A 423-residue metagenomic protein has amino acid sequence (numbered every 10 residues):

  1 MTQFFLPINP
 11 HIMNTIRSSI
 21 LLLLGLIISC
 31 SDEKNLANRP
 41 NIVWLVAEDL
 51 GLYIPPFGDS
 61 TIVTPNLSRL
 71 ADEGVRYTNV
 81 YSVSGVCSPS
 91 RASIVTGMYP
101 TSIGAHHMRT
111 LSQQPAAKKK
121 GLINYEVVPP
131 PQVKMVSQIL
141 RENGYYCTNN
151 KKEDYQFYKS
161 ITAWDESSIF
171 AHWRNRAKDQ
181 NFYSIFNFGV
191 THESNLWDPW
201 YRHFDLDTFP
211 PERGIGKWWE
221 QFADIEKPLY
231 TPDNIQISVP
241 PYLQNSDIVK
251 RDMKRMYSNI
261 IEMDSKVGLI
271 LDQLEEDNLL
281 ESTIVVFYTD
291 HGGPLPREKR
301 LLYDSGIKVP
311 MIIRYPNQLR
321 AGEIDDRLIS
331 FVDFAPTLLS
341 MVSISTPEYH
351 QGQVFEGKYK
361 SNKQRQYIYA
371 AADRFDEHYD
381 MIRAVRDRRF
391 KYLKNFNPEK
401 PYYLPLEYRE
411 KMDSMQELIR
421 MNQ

Functional and structural regions predicted by a protein language model:
Q3, N14-L22: Sec-dependent signal peptide recognition, specifically the positively charged N-region followed immediately by
I28-S29: C-terminal motif of bacterial Sec signal peptides marking the signal peptidase cleavage site
L36-A37, L52-I62, M108, Y155 (+3 more regions): Active-site-proximal cap/lid insertion segments
N38-V43, E73-T78, R141-C147, K178-Y183 (+3 more regions): Loop/turn elements at helix/coil->beta-strand transitions in domains of secreted/extracellular proteins
W44-A47, G51-P131, I139, Y145: Active-site segment of extracytoplasmic enzymes that catalyze sulfate/phosphate-ester chemistry
P65, I94, K152, F157-T162 (+2 more regions): Polar, surface-exposed loop/tail segments that function as active-site lids or cofactor/substrate-recognition elements
E166-W173, R297-K299: Alpha-helical scaffolding within the catalytic cores of extracellular/periplasmic polymer-degrading hydrolases
I169-R176, D380-R386: Short, surface-exposed beta-strand/loop micro-motifs that present aromatic residues
